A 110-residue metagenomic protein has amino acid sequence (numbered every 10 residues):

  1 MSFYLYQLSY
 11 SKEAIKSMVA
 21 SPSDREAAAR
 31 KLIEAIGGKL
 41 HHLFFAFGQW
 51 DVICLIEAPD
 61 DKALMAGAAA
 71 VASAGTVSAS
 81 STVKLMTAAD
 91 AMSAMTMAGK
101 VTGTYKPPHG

Functional and structural regions predicted by a protein language model:
M1-G110: A compositional/biophysical signature of low hydrophobicity enriched in polar/charged and small residues
